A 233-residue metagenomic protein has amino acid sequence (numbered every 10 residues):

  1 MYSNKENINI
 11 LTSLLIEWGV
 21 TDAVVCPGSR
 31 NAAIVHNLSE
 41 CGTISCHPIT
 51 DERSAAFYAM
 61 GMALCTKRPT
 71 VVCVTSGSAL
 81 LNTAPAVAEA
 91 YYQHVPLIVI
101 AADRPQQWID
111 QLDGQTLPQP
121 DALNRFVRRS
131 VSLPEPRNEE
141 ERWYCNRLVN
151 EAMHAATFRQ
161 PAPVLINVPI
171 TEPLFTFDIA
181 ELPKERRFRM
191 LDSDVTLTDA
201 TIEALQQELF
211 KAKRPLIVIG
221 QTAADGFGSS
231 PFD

Functional and structural regions predicted by a protein language model:
M1-D233: N-terminal alpha/beta PP-like core and its mobile active-site loop of ThDP/TPP-dependent enzymes
